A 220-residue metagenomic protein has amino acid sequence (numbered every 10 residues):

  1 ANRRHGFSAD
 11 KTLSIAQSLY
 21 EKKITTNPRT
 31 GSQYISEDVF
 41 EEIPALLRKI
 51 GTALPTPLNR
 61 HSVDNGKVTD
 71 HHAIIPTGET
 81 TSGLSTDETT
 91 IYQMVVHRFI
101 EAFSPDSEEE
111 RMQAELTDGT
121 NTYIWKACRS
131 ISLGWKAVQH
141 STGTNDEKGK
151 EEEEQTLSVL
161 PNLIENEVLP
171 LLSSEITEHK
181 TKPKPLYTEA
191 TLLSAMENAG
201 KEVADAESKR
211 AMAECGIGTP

Functional and structural regions predicted by a protein language model:
A1-L13, K49-T52, G83-G218: Long, highly charged, low-complexity internal segments
R4-V68: Extended, well-ordered alpha-helical scaffold/bundle regions in very large, multi-domain proteins
S18-K22, M196, P220: Basic amphipathic alpha-helical segments that dock to polyanions
K23-I24, A73, T191, A195: A general alpha-helix detector
R29, P76-G78, A127: Pocket-edge structural micro-motifs
G31-E37, A213-P220: Acidic, metal-coordinating catalytic cores used for nucleic-acid/nucleotide bond scission and strand-transfer chemistry
G31-I35, T81, R129: Conserved nucleotide-binding/hydrolysis micro-motifs of P-loop NTPases
R60-G83: Acidic, turn-prone loop/beta-hairpin segments
